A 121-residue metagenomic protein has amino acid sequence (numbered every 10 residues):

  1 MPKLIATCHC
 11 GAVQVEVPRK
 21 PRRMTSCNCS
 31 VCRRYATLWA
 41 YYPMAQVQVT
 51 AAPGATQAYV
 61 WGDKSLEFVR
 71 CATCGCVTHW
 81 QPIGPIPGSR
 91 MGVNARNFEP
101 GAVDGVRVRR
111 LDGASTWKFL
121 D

Functional and structural regions predicted by a protein language model:
M1-T7, A12-D121: A short Gly-Trp-Pro
